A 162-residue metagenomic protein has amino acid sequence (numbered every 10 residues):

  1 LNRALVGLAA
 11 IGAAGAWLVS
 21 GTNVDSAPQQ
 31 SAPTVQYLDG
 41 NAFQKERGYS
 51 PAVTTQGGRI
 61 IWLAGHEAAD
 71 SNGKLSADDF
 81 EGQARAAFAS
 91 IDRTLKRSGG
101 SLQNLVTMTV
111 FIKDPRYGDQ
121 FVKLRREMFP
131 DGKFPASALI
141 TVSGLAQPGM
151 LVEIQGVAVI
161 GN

Functional and structural regions predicted by a protein language model:
N2-A89, R93-V106, I112-N162: N-terminal presequence-like segments and the immediate start of the first folded domain
